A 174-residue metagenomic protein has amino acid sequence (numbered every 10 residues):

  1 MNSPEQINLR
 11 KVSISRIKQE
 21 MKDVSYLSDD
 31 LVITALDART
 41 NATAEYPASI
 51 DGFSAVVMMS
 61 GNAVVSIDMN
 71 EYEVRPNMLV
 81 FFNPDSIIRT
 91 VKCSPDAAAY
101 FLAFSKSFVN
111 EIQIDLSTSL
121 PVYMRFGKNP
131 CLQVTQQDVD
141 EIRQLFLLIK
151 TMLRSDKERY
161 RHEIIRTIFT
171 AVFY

Functional and structural regions predicted by a protein language model:
M1-S66, N70-Y72: Generic protein-terminus/edge-of-domain signal
N2-P4, M21, V91-R154: A hydrophobic/aromatic-rich effector-binding and dimerization subdomain of bacterial HTH-type transcriptional regulators
R39-N41, P76-N77, D85: Tight coil/turn sites that cap or link beta-strands
S54-V57, E141-L148, I168, V172: Amphipathic, well-ordered alpha-helical segments in soluble domains
M58-S60, N83, C93: A short, compositionally biased micro-patch
M69-F81: Short acidic-glycine-tyrosine-enriched beta hairpin
V80, P84-T90, V109: Histidine-centered metal-chelating micro-motifs
Q137-D140, S155-T167: All-alpha amphipathic helical-bundle segments outside canonical DNA-binding/catalytic cores that form hydrophobic
